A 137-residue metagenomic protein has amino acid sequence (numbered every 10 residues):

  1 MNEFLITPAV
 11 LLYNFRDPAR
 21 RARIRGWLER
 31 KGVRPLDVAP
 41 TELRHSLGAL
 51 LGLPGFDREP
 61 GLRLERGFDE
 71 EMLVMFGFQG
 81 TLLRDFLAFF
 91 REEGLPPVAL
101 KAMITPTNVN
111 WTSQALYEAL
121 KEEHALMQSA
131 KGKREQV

Functional and structural regions predicted by a protein language model:
M1, R134-V137: Iron-sulfur (Fe-S) cluster-binding modules
M1-P54: N-terminal, charge-rich interaction modules
A9, R23, L36, F78 (+1 more regions): Helix-rich interaction surfaces within compact, conserved domain-sized segments that mediate assembly or partner
A9-Y13, L28, F68-F76, F86: Short, structured motif recognition centered on aromatic/hydrophobic residues
A19-R20, E65-R66, E71, F78-G80: Low-complexity, charged, repeat-rich alpha-helical/coil interaction segments
T41-H45, G67-D69, M103-N108, G132-E135: Short C-terminal domain-edge/linker segments immediately following a structured domain
L43-M72: Short, intrinsically disordered low-complexity segments
